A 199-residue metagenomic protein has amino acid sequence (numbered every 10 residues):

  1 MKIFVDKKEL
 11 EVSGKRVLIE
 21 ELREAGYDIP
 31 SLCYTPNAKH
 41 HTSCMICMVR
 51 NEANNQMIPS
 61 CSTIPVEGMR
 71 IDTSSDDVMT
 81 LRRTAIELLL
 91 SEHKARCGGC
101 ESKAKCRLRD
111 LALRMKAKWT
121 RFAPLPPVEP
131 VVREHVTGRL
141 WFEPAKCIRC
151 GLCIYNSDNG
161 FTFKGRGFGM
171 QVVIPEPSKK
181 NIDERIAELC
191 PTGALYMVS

Functional and structural regions predicted by a protein language model:
M1-K8: Eukaryote-biased recognition of intrinsically disordered, low-complexity regulatory segments
L10-P59, T63-E67: N-terminal cofactor/phosphate-binding cores enriched in small/glycine residues, especially glycine-rich loops such as
N54-E188, T192-M197: Fe-S ferredoxin-like electron-transfer domains and their immediately adjacent linker/connector regions across
